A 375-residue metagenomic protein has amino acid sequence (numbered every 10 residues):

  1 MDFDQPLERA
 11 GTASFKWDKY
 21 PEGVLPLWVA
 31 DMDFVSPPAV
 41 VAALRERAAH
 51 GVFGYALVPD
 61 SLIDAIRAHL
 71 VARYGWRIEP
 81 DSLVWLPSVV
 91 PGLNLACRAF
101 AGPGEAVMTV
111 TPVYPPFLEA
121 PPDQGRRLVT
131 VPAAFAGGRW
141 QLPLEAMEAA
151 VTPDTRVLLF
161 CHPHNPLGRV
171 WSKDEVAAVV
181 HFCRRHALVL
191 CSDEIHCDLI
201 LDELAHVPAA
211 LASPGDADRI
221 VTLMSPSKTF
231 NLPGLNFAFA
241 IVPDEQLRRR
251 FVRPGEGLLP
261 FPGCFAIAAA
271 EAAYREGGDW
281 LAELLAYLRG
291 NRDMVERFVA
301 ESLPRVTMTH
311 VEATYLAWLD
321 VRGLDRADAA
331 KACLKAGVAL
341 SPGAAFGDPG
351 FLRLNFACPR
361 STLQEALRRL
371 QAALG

Functional and structural regions predicted by a protein language model:
M1-S88, L95, A273-E276, G375: N-terminal small-domain helix-loop-helix segment of the aminotransferase-like
F53-H181, D198-L199, E203-L211, V221 (+1 more regions): Conserved core of the PLP fold type I
E79-P80, H310-Y315, G347-P349: Short Gly/Ser/Thr- and Asp/Glu-enriched loop/turn motifs at secondary-structure junctions
Q124, R185-H186, A336: Helix C-cap/helix->beta junction micro-motif
S213-R289: Conserved core segment of the aminotransferase class I/II
E271, Y287-E296, T307-D320: Conserved glycine-rich beta-strand-loop-beta hairpin in the small C-terminal domain of fold type I
D328-S341, A345-G375: PLP-dependent enzyme catalytic core of the Aspartate aminotransferase-like
